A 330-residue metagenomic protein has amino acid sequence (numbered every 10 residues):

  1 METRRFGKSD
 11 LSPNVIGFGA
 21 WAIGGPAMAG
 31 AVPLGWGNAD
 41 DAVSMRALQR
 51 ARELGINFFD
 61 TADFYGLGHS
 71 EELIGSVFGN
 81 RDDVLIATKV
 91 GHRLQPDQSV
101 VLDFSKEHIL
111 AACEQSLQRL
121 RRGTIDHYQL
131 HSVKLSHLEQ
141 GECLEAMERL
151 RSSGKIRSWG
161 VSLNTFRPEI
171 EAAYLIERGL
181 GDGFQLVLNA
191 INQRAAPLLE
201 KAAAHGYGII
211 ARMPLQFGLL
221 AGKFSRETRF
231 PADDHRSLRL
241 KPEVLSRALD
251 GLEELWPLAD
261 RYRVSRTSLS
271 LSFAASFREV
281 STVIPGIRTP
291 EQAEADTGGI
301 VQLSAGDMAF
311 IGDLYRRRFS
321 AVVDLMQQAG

Functional and structural regions predicted by a protein language model:
M1-L85: N-terminal binding-site loop/beta-alpha segment at the start of enzyme catalytic domains that lines or forms
M28-A42, Q95-L110, L135-S136: Active-site mouth loops of central-metabolism enzymes
N38-A51, F104-L120, F166-Y174: Short, acidic/polar
E53-I56, R122-I125, I156, G181 (+1 more regions): A structural motif
D60-T61, I74, A87-T88, V161 (+1 more regions): Hydrophobic residues in well-ordered beta-strands that form the structural core
D83-P96: A short, structured active-site edge motif that brings together acidic residues
L117-S136: Active-site groove signature of glycoside hydrolases
V133-R318, V322-G330: Beta/alpha (TIM)-barrel catalytic core signal, keyed to glycine-rich beta->alpha loops juxtaposed to Asp/Glu that bind
